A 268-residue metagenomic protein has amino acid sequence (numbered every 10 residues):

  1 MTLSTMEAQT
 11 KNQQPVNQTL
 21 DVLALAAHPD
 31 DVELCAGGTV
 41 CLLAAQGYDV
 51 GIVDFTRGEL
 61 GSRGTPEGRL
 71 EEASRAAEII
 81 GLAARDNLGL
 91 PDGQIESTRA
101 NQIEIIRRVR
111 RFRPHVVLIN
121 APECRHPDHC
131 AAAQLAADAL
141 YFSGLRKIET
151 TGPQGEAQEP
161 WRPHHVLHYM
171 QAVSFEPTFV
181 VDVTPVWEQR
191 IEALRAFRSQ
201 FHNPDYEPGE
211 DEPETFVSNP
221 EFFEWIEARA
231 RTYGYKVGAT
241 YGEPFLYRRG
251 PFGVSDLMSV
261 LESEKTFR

Functional and structural regions predicted by a protein language model:
M1-F112, M258-V260, E264: Active-site rim/loop-helix segments in enzyme catalytic domains that contact anionic ligands
T2-L23, R99-R268: Metal-dependent de-N-acetylase/amidase catalytic core
